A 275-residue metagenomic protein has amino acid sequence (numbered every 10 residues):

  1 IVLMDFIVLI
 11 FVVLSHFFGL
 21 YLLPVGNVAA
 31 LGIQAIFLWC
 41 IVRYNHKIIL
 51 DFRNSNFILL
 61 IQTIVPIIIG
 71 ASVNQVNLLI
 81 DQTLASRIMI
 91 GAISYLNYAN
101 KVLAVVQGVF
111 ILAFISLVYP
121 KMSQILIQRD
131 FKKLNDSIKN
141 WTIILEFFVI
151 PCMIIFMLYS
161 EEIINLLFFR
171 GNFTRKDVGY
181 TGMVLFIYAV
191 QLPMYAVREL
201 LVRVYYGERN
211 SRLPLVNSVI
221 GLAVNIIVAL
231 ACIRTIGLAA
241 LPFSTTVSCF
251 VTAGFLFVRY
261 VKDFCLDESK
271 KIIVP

Functional and structural regions predicted by a protein language model:
I1, V190-I220, A231, T235: Membrane-interface junctions at transmembrane-helix termini in multi-pass inner-membrane proteins
V2-I36, C40, R212, G221-G254 (+1 more regions): Membrane-interface helix-loop junctions in multi-pass transport and translocation proteins
F17, R87-I90, G207-E208, T235: Helix-loop interface residues and adjacent transmembrane-helix termini in multi-pass membrane transporters, primarily
L20, T63, A85-Q107, K176-G182: Interfacial/gating helices of multi-pass transporter permease domains
W39-N74, K132, K262-P275: Interhelical loop/hinge segments that connect adjacent transmembrane helices in multipass membrane
I61, N97, V118, D130-Y159 (+2 more regions): Interfacial transmembrane-helix starts/ends
L112-D130, W141, L201-V202: Helix-loop junctions and terminal segments of transmembrane helices in multi-pass membrane transport/translocation
Y159-Q191: Interfacial segments at transmembrane-helix termini and the short loops linking adjacent helices
